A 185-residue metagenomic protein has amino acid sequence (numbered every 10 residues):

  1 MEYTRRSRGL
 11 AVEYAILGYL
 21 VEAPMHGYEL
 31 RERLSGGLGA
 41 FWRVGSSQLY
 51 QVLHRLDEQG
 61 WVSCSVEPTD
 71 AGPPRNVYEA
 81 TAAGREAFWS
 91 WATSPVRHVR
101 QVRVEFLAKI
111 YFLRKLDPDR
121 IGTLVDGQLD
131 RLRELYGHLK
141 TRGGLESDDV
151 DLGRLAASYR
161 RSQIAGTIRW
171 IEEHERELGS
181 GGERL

Functional and structural regions predicted by a protein language model:
M1-Q101: Basic helix-turn-helix/winged-helix DNA-binding cores and closely related short helical interaction motifs
Q48, N76, D151-R161: Alpha-helical scaffold segments that form or flank carboxylate-/histidine-based iron centers
W89-G137: Amphipathic alpha-helical dimerization/coiled-coil segments that flank or bridge DNA-binding/regulatory modules
V125, L132-G143, I164, I171: Non-transmembrane amphipathic alpha-helical segments
L139-A157: Acidic interhelical loop/turn segments
R161-E183: Short, contiguous alpha-helical
